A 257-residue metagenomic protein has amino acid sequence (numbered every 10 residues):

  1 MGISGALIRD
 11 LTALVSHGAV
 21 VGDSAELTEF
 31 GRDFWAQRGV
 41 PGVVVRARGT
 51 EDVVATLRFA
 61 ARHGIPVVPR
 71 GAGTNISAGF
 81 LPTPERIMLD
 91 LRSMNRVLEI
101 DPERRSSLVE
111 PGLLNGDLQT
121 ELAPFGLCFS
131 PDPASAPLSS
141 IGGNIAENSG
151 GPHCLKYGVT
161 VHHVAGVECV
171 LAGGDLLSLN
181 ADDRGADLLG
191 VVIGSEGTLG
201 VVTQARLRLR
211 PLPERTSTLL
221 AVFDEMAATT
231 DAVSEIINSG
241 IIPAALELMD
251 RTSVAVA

Functional and structural regions predicted by a protein language model:
M1-R58, R62, T74-R105, A134 (+2 more regions): N-terminal flexible segment immediately upstream of the FAD-binding catalytic core in FAD-dependent oxidoreductases
S16-H17, I65, L127, I241: Short aromatic/hydrophobic-glycine micro-motifs
A61-H63, R70-A72, S139, H163: Short, basic and Ser/Thr-rich N-terminal targeting/leader segments
G64-P66, T218: Beta-sheet entry/capping signal
V67-R70, P131: ATP-grasp fold ATP-binding core
R96-M249: FAD-binding subdomain of flavoenzyme oxidoreductases
